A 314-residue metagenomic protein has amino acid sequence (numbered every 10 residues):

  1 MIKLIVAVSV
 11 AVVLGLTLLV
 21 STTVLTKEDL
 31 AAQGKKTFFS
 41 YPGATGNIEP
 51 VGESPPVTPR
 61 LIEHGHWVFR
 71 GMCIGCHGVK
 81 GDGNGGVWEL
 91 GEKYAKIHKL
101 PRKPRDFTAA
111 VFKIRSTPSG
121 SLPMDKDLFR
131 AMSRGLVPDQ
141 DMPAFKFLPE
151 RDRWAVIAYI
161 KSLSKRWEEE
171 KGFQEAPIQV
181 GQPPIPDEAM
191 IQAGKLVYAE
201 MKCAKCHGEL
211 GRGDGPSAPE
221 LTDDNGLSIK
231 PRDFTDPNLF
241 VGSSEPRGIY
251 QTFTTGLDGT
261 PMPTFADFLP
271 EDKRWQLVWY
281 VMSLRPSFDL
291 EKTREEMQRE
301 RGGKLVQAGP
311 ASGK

Functional and structural regions predicted by a protein language model:
M1-A11: N-terminal Sec-pathway targeting helices
L16-D29: Membrane-interface motif at the C-terminal end of an N-terminal transmembrane signal
D29-L30, K35-P42, E92-K146, R153-I160 (+2 more regions): Extracytoplasmic electron-transfer domains, predominantly the class I c-type cytochrome c fold
L30-F69, W167-A199, F288-M297, R301-K314: Electrostatic cytochrome c docking/interface patches
P55, P59-E63, R70, S121-L122 (+5 more regions): Short, solvent-exposed loop/helix junctions and linker helices that flank or host conserved functional motifs
P59-K80, K93-K96, G172, P186-R212 (+2 more regions): Sequence/structural segment immediately N-terminal to covalent heme-attachment motifs in c-type and related
R70, I74-G81, S133-V137, A158-K165 (+4 more regions): Sec-exported extracytoplasmic/periplasmic mature domains
G78-K80, N84-E89, S119, D141-F145 (+5 more regions): Short, solvent-exposed loop/turn and secondary-structure capping segments
